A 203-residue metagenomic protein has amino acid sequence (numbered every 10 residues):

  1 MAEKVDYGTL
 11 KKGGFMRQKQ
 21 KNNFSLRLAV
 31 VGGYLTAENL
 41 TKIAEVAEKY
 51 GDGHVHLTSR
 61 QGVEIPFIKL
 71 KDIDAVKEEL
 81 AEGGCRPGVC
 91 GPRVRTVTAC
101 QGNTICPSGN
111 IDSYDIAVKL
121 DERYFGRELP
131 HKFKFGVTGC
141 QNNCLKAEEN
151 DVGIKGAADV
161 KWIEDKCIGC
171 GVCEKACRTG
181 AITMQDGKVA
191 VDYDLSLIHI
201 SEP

Functional and structural regions predicted by a protein language model:
M1-N39: N-terminal basic/disordered segments at the start of proteins
L26-D159, K166-I168: Small-residue-enriched alpha-helical segments and adjacent helix-cap loops that form tight helix-helix packing
E38, T183-M184: N-terminal targeting segments with Sec-dependent signals, encompassing both cleavable signal peptides and non-cleavable
K161-E164, V191: Acidic, Ser/Thr/Pro/Gly-enriched interdomain connector segments
A176-C177, S201: Cysteine-centered loop/knuckle micro-motif
Q185-V191: Short linker/helix segments within small regulatory modules
S196-P203: Residue-level detector of conserved catalytic or cofactor/ligand-binding positions in enzyme active sites
